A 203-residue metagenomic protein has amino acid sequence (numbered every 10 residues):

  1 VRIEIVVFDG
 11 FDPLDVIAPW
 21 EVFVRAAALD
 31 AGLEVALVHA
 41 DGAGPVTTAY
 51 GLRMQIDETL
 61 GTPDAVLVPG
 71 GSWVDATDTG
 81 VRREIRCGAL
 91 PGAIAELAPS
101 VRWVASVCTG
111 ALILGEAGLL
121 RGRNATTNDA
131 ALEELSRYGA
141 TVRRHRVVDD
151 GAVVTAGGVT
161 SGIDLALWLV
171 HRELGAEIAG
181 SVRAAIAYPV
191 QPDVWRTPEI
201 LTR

Functional and structural regions predicted by a protein language model:
V1-V104, L112-G115, E133-E134, V142-R144 (+1 more regions): Extended, subdomain-level signal for the structured scaffold at the beginning of enzyme domains
V7, T127, G157: Small/polar loops that bind or transfer phosphate-bearing groups
V104-A105, A125: A short beta-strand/loop micro-motif in the catalytic core of glycosyltransferases that engages the nucleotide-sugar
L120-V147: A conserved active-site-flanking secondary-structure segment within enzyme catalytic domains
R144-G157, A187-Y188: Conserved Rossmann-fold dehydrogenase catalytic segment
G158-G162: Short acidic alpha-helix initiation/capping motifs at coil-to-helix transition points, especially at protein N-termini
